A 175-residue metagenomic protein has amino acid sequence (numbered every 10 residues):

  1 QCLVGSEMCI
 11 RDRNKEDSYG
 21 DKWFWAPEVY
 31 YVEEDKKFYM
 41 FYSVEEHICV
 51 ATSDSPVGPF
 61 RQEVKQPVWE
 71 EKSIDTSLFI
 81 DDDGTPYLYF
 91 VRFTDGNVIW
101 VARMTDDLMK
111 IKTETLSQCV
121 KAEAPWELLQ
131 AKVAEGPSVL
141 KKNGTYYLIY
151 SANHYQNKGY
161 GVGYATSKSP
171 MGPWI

Functional and structural regions predicted by a protein language model:
Q1-G5, I10: Single conserved hydrophobic/aromatic residue that forms the stacking wall/gate of nucleotide- or nucleobase-binding
S18-G20, F24-E45, S77-D95, I99-A102 (+1 more regions): Hydrophobic core segments of beta-strands in well-ordered, beta-rich domains
S18-G20, P67-E70, K121, L128-Q130: Surface loop/turn motifs at the tips and blade-to-blade linkers of beta-strand repeat domains
E46-D82, R92: Asp-box/WD-like beta-propeller blade repeats and closely related beta-sheet repeat scaffolds
H47-A51, G96-R103, N157-Y164: Structural motif
A51-G58, A102-K112, A165-I175: Short loop/turn segments immediately following beta-strands, especially the blade-tip and inter-blade linker loops
P59, E70, D95-G96, Y155-K158 (+1 more regions): Short glycine/serine/proline-enriched coil/turn segments at secondary-structure junctions
K132-I175: Loop/turn-rich, solvent-exposed surfaces of beta-rich toroidal or solenoidal domains
